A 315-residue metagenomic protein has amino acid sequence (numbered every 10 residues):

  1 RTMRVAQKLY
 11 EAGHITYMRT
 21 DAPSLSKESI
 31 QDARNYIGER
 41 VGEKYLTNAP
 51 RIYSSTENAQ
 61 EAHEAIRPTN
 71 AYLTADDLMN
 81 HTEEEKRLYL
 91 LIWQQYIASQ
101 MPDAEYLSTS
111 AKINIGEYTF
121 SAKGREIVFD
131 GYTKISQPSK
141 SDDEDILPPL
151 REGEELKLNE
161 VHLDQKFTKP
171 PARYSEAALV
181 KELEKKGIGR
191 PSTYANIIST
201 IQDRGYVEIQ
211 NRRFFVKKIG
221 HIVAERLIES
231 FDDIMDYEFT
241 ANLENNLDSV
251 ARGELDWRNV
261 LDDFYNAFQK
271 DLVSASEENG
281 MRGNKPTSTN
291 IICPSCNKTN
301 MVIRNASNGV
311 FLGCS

Functional and structural regions predicted by a protein language model:
M3-R4, M18-S315: Basic, low-complexity terminal or inter-domain segments flanking catalytic cores
